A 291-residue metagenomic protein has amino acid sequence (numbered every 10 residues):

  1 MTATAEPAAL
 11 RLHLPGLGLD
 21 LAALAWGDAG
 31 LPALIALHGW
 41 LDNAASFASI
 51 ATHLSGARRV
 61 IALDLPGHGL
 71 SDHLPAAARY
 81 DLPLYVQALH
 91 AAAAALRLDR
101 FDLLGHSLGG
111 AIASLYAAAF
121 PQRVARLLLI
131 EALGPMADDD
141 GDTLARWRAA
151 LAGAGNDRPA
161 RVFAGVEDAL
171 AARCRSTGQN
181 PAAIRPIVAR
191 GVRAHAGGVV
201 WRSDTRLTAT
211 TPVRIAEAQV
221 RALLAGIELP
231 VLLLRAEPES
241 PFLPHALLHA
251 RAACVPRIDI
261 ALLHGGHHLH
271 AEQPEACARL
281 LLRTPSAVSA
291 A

Functional and structural regions predicted by a protein language model:
M1-L34, S55-R58, L98-R100, L282-A291: Alpha/beta-hydrolase fold catalytic core
L14-L19, L24, I61-G105, R279: Active-site loop/oxyanion-hole signature of alpha/beta-hydrolase fold enzymes
L24-H73: Conserved HGGG/HGGXW glycine-rich cap/lid loop of the alpha/beta-hydrolase fold
G105, G109, A113: Gly/Ala-rich beta-loop-alpha elbow adjacent to hydrolase catalytic centers
A118, A125-V162: Flexible "cap/lid" loop of the alpha/beta hydrolase fold
R158-R214, A218: Conserved alpha/beta-hydrolase catalytic His-Asp/Glu region
G226-G265: Conserved loop-alpha-helix segment in the C-terminal half of the alpha/beta-hydrolase fold that carries the catalytic
G265-P274, A278: Catalytic histidine-centered segment of alpha/beta-hydrolase-like enzymes
